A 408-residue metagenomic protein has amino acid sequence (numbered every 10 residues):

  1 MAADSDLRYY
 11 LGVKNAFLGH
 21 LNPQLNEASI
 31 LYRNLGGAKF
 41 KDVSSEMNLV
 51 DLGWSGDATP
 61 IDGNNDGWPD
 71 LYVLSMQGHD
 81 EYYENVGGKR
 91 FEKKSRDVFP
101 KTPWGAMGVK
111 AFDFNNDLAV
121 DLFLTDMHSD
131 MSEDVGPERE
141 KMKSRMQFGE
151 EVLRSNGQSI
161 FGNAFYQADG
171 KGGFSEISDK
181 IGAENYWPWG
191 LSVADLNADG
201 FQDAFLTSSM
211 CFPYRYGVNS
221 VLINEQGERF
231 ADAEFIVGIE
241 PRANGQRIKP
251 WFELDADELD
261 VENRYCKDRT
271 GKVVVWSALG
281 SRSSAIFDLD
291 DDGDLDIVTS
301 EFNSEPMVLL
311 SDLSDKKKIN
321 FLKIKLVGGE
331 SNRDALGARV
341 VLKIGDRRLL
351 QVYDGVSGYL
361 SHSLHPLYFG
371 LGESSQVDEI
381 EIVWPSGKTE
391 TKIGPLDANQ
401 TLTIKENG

Functional and structural regions predicted by a protein language model:
M1, D66, D70-S75, L122-D126 (+4 more regions): Hydrophobic beta-strand segments that make up the repeating blades of beta-propeller and related beta-repeat
A2-G53, E84-W104, G136-Y186, I223-L279 (+3 more regions): Blade-edge motifs of beta-propeller repeat domains
S29-L31, H79-Y82, M131, N163 (+2 more regions): Structural signal for beta-propeller blades
R33, S55-N65, P69, E84 (+3 more regions): Beta-propeller blade termini
I61, L74, F112, T125 (+5 more regions): Surface-exposed loop and edge beta-strand positions of immunoglobulin-like domains
V109-K110, F114, V120-H128, D134 (+2 more regions): Extended catalytic-interface subdomain
G173, E228-R229, A233-G238, P250 (+4 more regions): Gly/Ser/Thr/Pro-enriched helix-cap/hinge segments flanking short amphipathic alpha-helices
